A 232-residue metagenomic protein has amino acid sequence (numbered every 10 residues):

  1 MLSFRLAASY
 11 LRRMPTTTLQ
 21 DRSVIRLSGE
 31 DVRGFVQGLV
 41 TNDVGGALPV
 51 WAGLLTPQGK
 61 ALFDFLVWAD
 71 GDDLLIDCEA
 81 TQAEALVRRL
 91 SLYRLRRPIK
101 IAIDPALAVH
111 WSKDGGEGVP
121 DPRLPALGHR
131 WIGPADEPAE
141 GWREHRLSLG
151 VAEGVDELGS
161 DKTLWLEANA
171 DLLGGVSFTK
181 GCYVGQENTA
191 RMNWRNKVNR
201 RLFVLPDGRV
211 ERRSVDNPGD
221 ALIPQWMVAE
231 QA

Functional and structural regions predicted by a protein language model:
F4, L11-R12, R143-E153, L222-Q231: A structural boundary/capping signal
F4-L62: Acidic, proline/glycine-enriched N-terminal capping motif
P15-R26, F63-A152: Acidic, low-complexity central loop/insert segments
G29, I76, G185: Residue-level signal for inorganic ion chemistry
D31-V36, A83-V87, A135-P138, R212 (+1 more regions): Short, conserved charged micro-motifs
A139-W194, N199: A mid-sequence, solvent-exposed acidic-amphipathic segment
L166-V176, A190-A232: Glycine-rich, small/acidic residue-mixed loop/short-helix segments
